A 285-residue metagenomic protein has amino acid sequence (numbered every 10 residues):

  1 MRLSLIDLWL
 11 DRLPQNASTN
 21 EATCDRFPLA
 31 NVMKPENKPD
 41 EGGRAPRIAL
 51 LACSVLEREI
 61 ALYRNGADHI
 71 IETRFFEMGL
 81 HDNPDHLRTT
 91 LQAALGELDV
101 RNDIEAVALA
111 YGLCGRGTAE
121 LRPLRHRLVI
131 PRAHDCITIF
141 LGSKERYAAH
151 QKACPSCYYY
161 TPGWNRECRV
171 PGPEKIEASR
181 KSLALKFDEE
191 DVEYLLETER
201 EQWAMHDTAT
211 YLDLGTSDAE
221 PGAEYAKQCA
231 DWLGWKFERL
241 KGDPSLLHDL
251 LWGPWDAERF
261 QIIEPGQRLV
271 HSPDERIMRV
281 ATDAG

Functional and structural regions predicted by a protein language model:
A30-A67: N-terminal basic/disordered segments at the start of proteins
L51-R58, L80-H81, A108-A119, H134-D135 (+3 more regions): Gly/Ser/Thr-rich loops at beta-strand to alpha-helix junctions that form or flank small-molecule/cofactor-binding
I70-P84, R239-K241: A short beta-strand-loop structural module common to alpha/beta enzyme folds
P84-L98: Glycine-rich, highly charged phosphate/nucleotide-binding loops
V100-C114, A119, Y160-I176, I262-G285: Extended, charge-rich low-complexity interaction segments
H126-G172: Long, charge-dense
K152-E220: A conserved mid-domain beta-alpha-beta active-site/ligand-binding segment of alpha/beta enzyme cores
Y194-G285: Extended, basic/helix-rich recognition subdomains
